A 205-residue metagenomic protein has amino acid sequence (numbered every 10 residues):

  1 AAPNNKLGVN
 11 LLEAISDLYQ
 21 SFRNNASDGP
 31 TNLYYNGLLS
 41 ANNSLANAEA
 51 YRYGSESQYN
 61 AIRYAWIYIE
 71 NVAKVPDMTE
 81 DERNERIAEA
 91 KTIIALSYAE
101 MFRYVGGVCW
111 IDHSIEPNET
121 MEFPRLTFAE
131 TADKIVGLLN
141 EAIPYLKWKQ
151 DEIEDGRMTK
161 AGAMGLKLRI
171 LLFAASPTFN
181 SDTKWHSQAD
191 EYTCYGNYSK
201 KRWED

Functional and structural regions predicted by a protein language model:
A1-E13, A189, E204: Membrane-proximal, proline-rich intrinsically disordered regions
A2, A26-V105, T120-D133, G137-D155: Conserved, well-structured interaction surfaces
F102-Y104, C109, Q150, F173-D182: Short coil/turn linking the two alpha-helices of tandem helical-hairpin repeats
D112-T120: Short linear capping/connector segments at secondary-structure termini
G162-R169, E204-D205: Extracytoplasmic, non-cytosolic globular domains
F173-A175, K201-D205: Polar, glycine-rich mid-to-C-terminal structural blocks that act as macromolecule-binding/assembly scaffolds
S181-K201: A solvent-exposed, charged loop/short amphipathic helix patch at secondary-structure junctions
